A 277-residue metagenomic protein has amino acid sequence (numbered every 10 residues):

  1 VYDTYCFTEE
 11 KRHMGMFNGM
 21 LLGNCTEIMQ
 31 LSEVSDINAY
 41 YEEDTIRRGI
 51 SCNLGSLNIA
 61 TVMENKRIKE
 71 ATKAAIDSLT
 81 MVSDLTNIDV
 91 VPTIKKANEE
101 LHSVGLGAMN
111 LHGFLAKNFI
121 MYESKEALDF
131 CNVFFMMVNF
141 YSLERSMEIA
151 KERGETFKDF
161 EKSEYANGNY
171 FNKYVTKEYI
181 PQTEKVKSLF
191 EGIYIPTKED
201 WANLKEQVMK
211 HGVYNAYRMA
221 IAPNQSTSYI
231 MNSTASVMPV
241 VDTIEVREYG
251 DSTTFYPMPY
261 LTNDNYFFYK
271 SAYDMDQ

Functional and structural regions predicted by a protein language model:
V1, C25-Q277: Long, C-terminal-biased catalytic regions of enzyme "large/alpha" subunits
V1-N24, S226: Internal intein/HINT superfamily modules and their associated LAGLIDADG
